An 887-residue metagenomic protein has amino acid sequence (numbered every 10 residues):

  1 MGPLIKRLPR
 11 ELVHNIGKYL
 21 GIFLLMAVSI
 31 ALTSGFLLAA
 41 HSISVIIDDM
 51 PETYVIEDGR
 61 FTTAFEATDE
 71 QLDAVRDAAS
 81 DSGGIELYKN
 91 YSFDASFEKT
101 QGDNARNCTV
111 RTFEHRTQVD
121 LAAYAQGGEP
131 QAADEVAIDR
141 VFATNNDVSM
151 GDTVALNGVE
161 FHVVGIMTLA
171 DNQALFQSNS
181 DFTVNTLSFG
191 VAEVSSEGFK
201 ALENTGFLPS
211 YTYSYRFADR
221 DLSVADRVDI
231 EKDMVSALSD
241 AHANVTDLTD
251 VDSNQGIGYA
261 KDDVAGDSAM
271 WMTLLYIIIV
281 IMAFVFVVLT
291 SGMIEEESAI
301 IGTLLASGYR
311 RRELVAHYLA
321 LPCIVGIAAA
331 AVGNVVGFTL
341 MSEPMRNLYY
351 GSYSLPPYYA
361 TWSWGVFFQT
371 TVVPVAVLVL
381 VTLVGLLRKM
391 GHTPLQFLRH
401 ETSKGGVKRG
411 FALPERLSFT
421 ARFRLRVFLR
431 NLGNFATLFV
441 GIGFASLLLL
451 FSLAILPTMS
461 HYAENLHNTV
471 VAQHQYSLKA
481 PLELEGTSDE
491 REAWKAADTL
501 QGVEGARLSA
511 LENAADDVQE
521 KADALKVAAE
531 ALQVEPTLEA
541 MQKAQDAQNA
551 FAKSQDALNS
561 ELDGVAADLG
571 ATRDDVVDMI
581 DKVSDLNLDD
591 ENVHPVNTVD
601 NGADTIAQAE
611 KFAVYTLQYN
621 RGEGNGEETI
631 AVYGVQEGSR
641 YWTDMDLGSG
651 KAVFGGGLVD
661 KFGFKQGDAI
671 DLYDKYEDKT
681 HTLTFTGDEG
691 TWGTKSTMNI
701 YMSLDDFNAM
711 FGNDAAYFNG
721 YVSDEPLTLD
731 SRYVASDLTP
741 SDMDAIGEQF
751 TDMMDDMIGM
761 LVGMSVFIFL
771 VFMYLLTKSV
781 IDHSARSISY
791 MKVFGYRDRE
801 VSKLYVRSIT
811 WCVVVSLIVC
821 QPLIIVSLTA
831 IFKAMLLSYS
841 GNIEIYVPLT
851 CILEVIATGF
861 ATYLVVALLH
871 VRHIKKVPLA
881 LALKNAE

Functional and structural regions predicted by a protein language model:
M1-A283, G292, M459-A480, E492-W494 (+7 more regions): Membrane transport/envelope proteins' first extracytoplasmic loop
M1-K6, G406-R422: Short, membrane-interfacial amphipathic segments enriched in basic
L4-V13, T420-N431: A short amphipathic helical element positioned immediately N-terminal to and/or at the very start of a transmembrane
H14-I43, D263-G302, A320-G337, F368 (+6 more regions): Hydrophobic alpha-helical transmembrane segments of multi-pass inner-membrane transport and secretion
Q255-G256, D262-G266, S298-K404: Hydrophobic alpha-helical segments
G308, L314, G795, E800-V801: Glycine/proline-centered hinge or cleavage motifs at structural transition points of membrane proteins
A331-Q369, L387-R388, V815-L881: Short helix-loop junctions at transmembrane helix boundaries
H392-K408, R872-E887: Short cytosolic juxtamembrane segments of multi-pass membrane proteins
